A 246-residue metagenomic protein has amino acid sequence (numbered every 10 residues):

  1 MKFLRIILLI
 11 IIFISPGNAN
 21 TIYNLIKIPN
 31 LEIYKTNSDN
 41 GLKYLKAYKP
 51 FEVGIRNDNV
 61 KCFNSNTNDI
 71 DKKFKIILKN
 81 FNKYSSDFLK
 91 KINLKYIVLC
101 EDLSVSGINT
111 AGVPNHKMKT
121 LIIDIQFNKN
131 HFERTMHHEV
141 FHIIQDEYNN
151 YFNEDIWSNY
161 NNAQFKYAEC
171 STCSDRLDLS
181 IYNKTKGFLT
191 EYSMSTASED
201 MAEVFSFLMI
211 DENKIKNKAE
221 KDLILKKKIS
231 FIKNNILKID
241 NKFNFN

Functional and structural regions predicted by a protein language model:
M1-T21: Classical Sec-dependent N-terminal signal peptides that target proteins to the secretory pathway
K2-F3, L89, E191-Y192: A general structural signal for short secondary-structure junctions and capping/turn motifs
I12-S15, K75, K79-N82, S86 (+2 more regions): Surface-exposed alpha-helical segments enriched in charged/polar residues
S15, F63-I70, K221, L225: Intrinsic-disorder-associated interaction segments
N20-I70, L99-D102, E169-Y182, S198-D200 (+1 more regions): Non-catalytic architectural context of zinc metalloproteases
V53-K117: Auxiliary, metal-adjacent structural segments of Zn-dependent hydrolase domains
N93-N246: Active-site-flanking segments in enzyme catalytic domains
